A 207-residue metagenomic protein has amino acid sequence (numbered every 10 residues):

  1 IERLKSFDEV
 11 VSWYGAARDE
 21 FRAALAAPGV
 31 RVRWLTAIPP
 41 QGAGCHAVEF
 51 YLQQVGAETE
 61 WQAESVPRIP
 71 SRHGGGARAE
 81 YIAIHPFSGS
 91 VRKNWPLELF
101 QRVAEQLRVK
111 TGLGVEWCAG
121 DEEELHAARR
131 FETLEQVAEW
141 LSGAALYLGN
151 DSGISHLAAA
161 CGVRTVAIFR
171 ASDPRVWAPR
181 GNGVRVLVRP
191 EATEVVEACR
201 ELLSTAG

Functional and structural regions predicted by a protein language model:
I1-G207: Catalytic machinery of carbohydrate-active enzymes, primarily nucleotide-sugar-dependent glycosyltransferases
